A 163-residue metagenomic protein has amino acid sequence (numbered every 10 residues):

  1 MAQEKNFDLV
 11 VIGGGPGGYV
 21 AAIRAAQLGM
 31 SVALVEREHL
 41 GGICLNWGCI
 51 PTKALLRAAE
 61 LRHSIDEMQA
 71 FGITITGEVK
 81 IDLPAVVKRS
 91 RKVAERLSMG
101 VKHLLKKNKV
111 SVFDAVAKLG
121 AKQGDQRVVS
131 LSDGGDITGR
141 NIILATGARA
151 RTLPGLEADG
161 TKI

Functional and structural regions predicted by a protein language model:
A2-N6, I23-M30, V35-K162: Glycine-rich flavin
Q3-G15: Beta1/beta-strand and adjacent pyrophosphate-binding region of the FAD-binding site in flavoprotein oxidoreductases
G18-Y19: N-terminal Rossmann-fold NAD(P) dinucleotide-binding loop
